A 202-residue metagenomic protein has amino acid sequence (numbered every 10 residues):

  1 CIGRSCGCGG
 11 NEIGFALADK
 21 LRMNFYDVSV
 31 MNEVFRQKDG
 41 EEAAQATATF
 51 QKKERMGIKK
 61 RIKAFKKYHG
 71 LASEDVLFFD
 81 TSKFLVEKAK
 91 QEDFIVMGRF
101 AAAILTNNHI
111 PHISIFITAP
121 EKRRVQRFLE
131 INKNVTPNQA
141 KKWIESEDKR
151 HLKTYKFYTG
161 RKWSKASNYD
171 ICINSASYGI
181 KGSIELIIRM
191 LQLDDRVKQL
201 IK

Functional and structural regions predicted by a protein language model:
I2-A18: Glycine-rich phosphate-binding P-loop
M31, F35-D93: ATP-dependent small-molecule kinase phosphotransfer cores that center on conserved nucleotide phosphate-binding segments
K53-K60, T136-I180: Small-molecule kinase domains that catalyze NTP-dependent phosphoryl transfer to phosphate-bearing small molecules
S82, I180-I188: Short, amphipathic alpha-helical "lid/cap" segments that border enzyme active or binding sites
K88-N108, H112, P120: RNA pseudouridine synthases
A101-A102, T118-R124, Y178-G179: Conserved nucleotide-binding/hydrolysis micro-motifs of P-loop NTPases
N108-I131, P137-E147: Conserved phosphate-donor/acceptor-positioning beta-strand/loop module used by diverse small-molecule
